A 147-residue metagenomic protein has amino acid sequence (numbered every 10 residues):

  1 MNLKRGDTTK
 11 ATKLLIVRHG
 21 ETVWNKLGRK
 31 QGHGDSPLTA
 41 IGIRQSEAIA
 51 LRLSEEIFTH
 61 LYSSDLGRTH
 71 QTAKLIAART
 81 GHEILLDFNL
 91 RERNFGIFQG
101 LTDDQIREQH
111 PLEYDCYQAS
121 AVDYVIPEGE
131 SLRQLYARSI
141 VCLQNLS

Functional and structural regions predicted by a protein language model:
N2-K4, T9, E47-D115: Phosphate-coordination/substrate-recognition cap region in phosphate-metabolizing enzymes
K10-L15: Extreme N-terminal starter segment of soluble prokaryotic enzymes
I16-G20: N-terminal nucleotide-binding beta1-loop-alpha1 segment
E21-L75, V125-I140: Loop-to-helix element that buttresses phosphate recognition and phosphoryl-transfer chemistry
K26-R29, L112-Y124: Short, basic/glycine-rich phosphate-binding loops at helix/coil junctions that contact nucleotide phosphates
H33, N89, S120: Acidic, glycine-centered active-site loop in nucleotide-sugar glycosyltransferases
E108, L112, C116-A119, A137 (+1 more regions): Charged/polar, solvent-exposed surface patches and flexible loops
Q144-S147: Short, intrinsically disordered, charge-balanced linker/junction segments flanking boundaries in proteins
